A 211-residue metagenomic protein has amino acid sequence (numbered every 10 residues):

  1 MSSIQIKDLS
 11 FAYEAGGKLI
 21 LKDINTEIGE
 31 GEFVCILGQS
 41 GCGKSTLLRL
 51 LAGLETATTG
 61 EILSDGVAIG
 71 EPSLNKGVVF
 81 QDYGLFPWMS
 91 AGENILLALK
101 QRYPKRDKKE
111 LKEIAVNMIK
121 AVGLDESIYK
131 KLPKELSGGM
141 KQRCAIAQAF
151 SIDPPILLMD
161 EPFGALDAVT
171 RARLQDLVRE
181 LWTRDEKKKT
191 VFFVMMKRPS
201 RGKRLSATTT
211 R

Functional and structural regions predicted by a protein language model:
L37-Q39: The feature captures the beta-strand-to-loop junction immediately N-terminal to the Walker
A52: Helix-to-loop junction immediately C-terminal to a conserved catalytic motif
G60-P72: Conserved ABC transporter NBD signature motif
M89-A98: Short coil-to-helix segment of the ABC ATPase nucleotide-binding domain corresponding to the Q-loop/switch region
D107-S127, E180: Conserved ABC ATPase "signature" region
L132-L136, M140: Conserved ABC ATPase signature
D153: Conserved catalytic motifs of ABC-family nucleotide-binding domains
